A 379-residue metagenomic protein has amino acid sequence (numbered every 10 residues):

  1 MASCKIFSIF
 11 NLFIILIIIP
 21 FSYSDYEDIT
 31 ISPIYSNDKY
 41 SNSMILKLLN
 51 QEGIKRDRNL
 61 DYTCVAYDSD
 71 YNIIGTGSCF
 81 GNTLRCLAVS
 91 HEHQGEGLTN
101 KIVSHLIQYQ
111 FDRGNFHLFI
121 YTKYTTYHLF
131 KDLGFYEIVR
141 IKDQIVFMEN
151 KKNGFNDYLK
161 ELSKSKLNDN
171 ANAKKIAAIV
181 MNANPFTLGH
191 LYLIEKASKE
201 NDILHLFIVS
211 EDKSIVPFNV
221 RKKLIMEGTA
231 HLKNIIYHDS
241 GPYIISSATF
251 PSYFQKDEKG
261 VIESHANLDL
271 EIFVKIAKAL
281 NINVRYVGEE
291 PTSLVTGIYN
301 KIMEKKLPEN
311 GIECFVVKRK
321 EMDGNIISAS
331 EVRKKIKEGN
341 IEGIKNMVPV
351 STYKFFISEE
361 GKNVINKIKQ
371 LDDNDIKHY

Functional and structural regions predicted by a protein language model:
A2-S24: Classical Sec-dependent N-terminal signal peptides that target proteins to the secretory pathway
F21-D57, Y67-D68, N72: Short amphipathic alpha-helix that is part of the acyltransferase structural core
L60-Y62: Short loop/turn microsegments at loop-to-beta-strand junctions
V65, Y71-A88: Conserved beta-strand in the GNAT
A66-D70, N201-L204: A generic structural motif
H93, G97-H105, G189: Conserved acetyl-CoA pyrophosphate-binding loop and the N-cap/start of the following alpha-helix in GNAT-like
Q110-K123: Conserved GNAT acetyl-CoA-binding A-motif
T122, T126-F135, R140-Y379: Nucleotidyltransferase catalytic core that binds NTPs
